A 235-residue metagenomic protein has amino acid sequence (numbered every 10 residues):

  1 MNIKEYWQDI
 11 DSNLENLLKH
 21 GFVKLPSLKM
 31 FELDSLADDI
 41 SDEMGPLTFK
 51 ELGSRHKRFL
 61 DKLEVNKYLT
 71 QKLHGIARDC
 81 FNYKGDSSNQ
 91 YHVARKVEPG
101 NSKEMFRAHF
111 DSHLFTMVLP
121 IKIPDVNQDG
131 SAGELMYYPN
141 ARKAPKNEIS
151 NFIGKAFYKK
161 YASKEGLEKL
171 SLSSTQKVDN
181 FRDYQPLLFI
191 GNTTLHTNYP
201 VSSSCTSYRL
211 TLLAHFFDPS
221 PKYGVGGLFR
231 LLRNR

Functional and structural regions predicted by a protein language model:
M1-G75, Q185, K222-R235: N-terminal auxiliary "cap/dimerization" subdomain that precedes the catalytic jelly-roll/cupin core of mononuclear
F22, L114, R209-T211: Short hydrophobic/aromatic beta-strand or adjacent loop that forms the aromatic wall/cage of a ligand/substrate-binding
S54-K62, S88-E98: Short, glycine/charge-rich beta-strand/loop segments that flank catalytic centers and engage negatively charged groups
D79-H92, S131-G133: A short coil-to-beta-strand element that immediately follows conserved catalytic motifs
Y91-H92, M117-L119, L212-F216: A structural signal for short, well-ordered beta-strand segments
V97-N101, N192-L195: Short beta->alpha connector loops
E98-P186: Catalytic core of non-heme Fe(II) oxygenases with the double-stranded beta-helix
K146-S150, A156-R235: Catalytic core of Fe(II)/2-oxoglutarate
